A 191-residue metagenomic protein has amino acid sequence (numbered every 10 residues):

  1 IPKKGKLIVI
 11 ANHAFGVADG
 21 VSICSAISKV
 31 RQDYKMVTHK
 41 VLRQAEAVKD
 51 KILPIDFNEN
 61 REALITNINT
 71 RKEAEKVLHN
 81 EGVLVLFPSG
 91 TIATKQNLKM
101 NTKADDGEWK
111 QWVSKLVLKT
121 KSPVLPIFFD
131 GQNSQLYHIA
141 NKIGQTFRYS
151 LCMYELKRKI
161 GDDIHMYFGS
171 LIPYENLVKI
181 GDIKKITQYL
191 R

Functional and structural regions predicted by a protein language model:
I1, F15, I172-Y174: Residues that cap or initiate secondary-structure elements
I1, T38-L42, R71-A74: Short, charged beta->alpha transition segments
I1-L7: A short, well-structured juxtamembrane/interface segment
K6, D33, D163-H165: A residue-level signal for beta-strand positions that form part of recognition/binding surfaces within mature
L7, V21, Q111-K115: Short alpha-helical basic/polar micro-motif
I8-L64: Catalytic core of membrane glycerolipid acyltransferases/transacylases, capturing the structured, soluble-facing
I68-R191: Non-catalytic C-terminal accessory region of glycerolipid acyltransferases and related lyso-lipid remodeling enzymes
